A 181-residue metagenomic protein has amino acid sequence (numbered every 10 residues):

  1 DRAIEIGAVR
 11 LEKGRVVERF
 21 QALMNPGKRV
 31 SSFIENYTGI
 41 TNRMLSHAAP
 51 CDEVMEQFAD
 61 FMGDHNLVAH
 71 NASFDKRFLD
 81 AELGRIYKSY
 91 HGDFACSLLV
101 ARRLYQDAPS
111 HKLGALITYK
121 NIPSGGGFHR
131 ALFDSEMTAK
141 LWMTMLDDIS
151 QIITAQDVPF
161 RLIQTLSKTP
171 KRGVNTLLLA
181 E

Functional and structural regions predicted by a protein language model:
D1-G92, Q106-H129: Conserved non-catalytic scaffold segment of RNase H-like nuclease domains
T38, S97, T138: Ser/Thr-centric signal marking residues that sit in or immediately flank functional binding/regulatory motifs
V54, E136-M137: Short Asp/Glu-rich motifs
R85, R103, Y119, L141-D148: Active-site catalytic microenvironments for nucleophilic, acid-base chemistry
S89-A101: Conserved beta-strand -> loop -> alpha-helix junction used to position metal-binding or nucleic-acid-contacting
F133: Acidic donor-binding loop at a coil-to-helix junction in glycosyltransferase catalytic cores that engages
A139-E181: Acidic two-metal-ion nuclease catalytic site recognized across multiple nuclease folds, prominently DnaQ/RNase D-T
